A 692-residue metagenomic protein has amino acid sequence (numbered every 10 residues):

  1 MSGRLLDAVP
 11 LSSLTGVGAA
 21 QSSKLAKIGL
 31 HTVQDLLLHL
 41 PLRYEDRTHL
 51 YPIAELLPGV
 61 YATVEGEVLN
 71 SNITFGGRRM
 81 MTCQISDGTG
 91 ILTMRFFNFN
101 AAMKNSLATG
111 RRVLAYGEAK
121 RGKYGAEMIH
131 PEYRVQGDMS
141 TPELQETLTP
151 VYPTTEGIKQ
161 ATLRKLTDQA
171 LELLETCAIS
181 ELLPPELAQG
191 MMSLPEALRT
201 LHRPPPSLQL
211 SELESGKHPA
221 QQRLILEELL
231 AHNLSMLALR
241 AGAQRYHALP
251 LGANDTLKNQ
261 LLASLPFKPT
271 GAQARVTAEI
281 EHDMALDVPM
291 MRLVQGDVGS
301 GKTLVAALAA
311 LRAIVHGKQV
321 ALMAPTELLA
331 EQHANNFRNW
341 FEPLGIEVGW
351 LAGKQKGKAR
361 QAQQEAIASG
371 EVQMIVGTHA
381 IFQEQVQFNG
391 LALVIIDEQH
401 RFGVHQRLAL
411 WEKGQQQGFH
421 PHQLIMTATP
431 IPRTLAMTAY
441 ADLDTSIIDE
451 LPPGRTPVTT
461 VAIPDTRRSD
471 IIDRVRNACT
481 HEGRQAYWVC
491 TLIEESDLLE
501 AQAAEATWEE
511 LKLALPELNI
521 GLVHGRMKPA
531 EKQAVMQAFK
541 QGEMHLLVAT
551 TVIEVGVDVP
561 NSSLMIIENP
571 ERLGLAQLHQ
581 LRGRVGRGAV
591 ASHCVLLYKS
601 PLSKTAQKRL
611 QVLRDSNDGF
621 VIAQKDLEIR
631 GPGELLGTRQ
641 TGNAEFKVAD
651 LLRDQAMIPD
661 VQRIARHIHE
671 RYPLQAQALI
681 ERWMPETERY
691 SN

Functional and structural regions predicted by a protein language model:
M1-L14, S23-A26, H232, G242: Long, highly charged, low-complexity intrinsically disordered interaction regions that mediate electrostatic DNA/RNA
L42-A62: Short boundary/loop segments of OB/S1/cold-shock single-stranded nucleic-acid-binding domains
P58-R79, G117: Structural detector for short beta-strands of small beta-barrel domains
T74-S264, T638, R671: Upstream accessory/linker segments immediately N-terminal to the RecA-like ATPase cores of bacterial MutS and a subset
F267-M290, L304: N-terminal pre-P-loop "Q-motif" helix
R275, P289-Q611, H667, R671-Q675 (+1 more regions): Inter-lobe coupling/hinge segments of SF2-like helicase ATPases
A589, P601-N692: C-terminal accessory region of SF2 helicases/translocases
